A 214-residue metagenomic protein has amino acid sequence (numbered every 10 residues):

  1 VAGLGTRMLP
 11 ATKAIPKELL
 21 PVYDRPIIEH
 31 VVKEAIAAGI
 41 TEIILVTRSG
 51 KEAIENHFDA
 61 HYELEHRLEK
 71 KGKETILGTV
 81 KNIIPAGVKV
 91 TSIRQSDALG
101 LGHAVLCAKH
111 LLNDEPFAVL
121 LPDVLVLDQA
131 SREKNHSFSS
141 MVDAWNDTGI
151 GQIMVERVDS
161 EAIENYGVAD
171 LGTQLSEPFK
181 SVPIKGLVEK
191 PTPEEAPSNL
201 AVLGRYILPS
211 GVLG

Functional and structural regions predicted by a protein language model:
V1-I76, V90, R132-S137: N-terminal glycine-rich phosphate-binding loop and ensuing alpha1 helix
L4-R7, G102-A104, V124, Y206: Gly/Ser/Thr-rich beta-alpha loop segments that engage phosphate groups in nucleotides
G5, K51-E52, A98, P209 (+1 more regions): Alpha-helix N-cap/helix-start and coil->helix boundary motif
P21, S92-R94, I153, G186-E189: Structural signal for conserved beta-strand scaffold positions within catalytic alpha/beta enzyme cores
I27-H30, H103, I207, G211: Short amphipathic alpha-helical face segments that pack within enzyme cores and frequently flank/anchor catalytic
G39-T41, N113, P183: Short loop/turn motifs at secondary-structure junctions
N56, L64-R67, E74-T173: Conserved beta-loop-beta/alpha segment of the NTase-like Rossmann-fold superfamily that binds/positions NTPs
A118, A130-F138, V142-N146, T173-G214: Catalytic-core segments of class I nucleotidyltransferases/pyrophosphorylases that form NMP-activated intermediates
